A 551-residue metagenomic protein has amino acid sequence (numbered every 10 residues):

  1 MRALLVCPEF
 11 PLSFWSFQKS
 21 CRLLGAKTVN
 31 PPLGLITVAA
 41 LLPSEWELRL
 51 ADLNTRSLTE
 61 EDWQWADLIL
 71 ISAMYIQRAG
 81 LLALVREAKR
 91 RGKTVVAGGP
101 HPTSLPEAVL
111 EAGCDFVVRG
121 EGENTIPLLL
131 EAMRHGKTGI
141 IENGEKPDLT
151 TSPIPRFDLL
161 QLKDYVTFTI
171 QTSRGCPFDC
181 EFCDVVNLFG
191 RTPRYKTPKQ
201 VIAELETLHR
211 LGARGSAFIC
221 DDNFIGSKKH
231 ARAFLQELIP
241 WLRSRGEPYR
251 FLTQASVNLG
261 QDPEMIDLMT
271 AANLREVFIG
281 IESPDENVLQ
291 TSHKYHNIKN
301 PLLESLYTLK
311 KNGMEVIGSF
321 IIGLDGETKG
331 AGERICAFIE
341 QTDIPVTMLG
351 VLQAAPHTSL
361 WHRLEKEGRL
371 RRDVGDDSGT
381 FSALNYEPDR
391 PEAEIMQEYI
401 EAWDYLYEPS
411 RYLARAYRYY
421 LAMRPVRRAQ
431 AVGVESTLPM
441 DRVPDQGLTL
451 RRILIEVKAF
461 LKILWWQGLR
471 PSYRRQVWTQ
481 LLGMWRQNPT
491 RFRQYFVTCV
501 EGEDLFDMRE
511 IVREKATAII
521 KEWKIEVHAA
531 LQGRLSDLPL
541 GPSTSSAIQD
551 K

Functional and structural regions predicted by a protein language model:
M1-A213: Acidic, low-complexity intrinsically disordered segments
R2-L5, L12, E47, D62 (+2 more regions): Radical SAM enzyme core and accessory elements
L5, I71, I219-D221, I279 (+1 more regions): Conserved beta-strand positions
F10-F17, P106-E107, K228-K229, N287-S292 (+3 more regions): Flexible glycine/acidic-rich beta-alpha junction loops that bind and position SAM and/or redox cofactors in anaerobic
A108-L128, L268-E276, R334-L349: Structural recognition of alpha->loop->beta junctions
T138-E142, A217, R250, I317 (+2 more regions): Acidic/polar loop patches that form or flank catalytic/metal-binding clefts of enzymes that bind anionic ligands
P153-I317, I322-A337, E365: Radical SAM [4Fe-4S] cluster-binding motif and immediate context
E181-D184, A213-F218, M314, G375-A383 (+2 more regions): Short acidic (Asp/Glu) and glycine-rich catalytic loops that position anionic groups and cofactors
